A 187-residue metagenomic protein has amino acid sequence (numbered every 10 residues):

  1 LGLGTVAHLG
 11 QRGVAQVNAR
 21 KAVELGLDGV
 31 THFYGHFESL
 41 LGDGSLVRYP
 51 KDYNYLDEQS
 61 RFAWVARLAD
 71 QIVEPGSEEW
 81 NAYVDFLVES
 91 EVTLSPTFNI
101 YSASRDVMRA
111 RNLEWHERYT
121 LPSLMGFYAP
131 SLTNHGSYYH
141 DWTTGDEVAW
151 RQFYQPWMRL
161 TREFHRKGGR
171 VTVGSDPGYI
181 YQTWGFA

Functional and structural regions predicted by a protein language model:
L1-A22, F37-E38: Histidine/acidic-residue-rich, glycine-tolerant segments that coordinate divalent metal ions
G2-G4, L25-V30, S90-E91, G168: Glycine-enriched alpha-helix->loop->beta-strand junction motifs that scaffold or abut catalytic
G4-R12, T31, S95, T172: Structural detector of well-ordered beta-strand residues that form the stable sheet scaffold of enzyme domains
N18, V23-H32, V47-P50, R111-E114: Short, hinge-like loop/turn segments at secondary-structure boundaries
H36-A187: Active-site neighborhoods of metal-dependent hydrolases
